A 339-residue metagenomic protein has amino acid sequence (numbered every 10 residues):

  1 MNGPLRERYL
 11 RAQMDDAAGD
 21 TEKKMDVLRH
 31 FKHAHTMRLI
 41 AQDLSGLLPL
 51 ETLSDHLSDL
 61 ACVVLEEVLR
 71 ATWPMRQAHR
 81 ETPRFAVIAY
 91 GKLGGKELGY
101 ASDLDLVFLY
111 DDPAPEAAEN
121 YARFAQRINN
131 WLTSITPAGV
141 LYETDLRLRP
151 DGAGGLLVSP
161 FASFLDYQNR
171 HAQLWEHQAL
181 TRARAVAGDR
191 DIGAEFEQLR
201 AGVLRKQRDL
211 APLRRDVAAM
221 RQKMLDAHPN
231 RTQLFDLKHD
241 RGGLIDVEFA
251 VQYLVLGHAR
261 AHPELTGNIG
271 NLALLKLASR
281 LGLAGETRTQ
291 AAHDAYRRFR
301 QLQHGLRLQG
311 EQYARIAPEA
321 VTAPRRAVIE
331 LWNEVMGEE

Functional and structural regions predicted by a protein language model:
M1-E339: A nucleotide- and high-energy phosphate-metabolite-utilizing enzyme signature
